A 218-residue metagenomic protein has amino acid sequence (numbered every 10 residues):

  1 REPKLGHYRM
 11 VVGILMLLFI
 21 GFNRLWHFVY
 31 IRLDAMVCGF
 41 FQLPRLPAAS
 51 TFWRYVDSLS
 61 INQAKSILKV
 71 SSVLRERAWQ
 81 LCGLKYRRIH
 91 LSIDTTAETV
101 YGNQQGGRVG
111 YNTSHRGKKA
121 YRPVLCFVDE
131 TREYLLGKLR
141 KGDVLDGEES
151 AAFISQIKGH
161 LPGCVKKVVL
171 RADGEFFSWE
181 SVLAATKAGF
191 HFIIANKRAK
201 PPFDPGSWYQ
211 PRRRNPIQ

Functional and structural regions predicted by a protein language model:
R1-G13, E148: Basic, short loop/linker segments at the boundary and entry of helix-turn-helix/winged-helix-like folds
G13-I14, F28, A48, F52 (+4 more regions): Short, conserved catalytic/metal-binding motifs centered on acidic residues
I20-R24: Short capping segments at the starts of secondary-structure elements
L25-F40: DNA-recognition alpha helix
F41-S58: Major-groove recognition helix of helix-turn-helix-like DNA-binding domains
W53-L125: Active-site-proximal, Lys/Arg-enriched surface segment that forms a nucleic-acid-binding/basic interface patch
F127-T131: Short acidic-glycine loop/turn motifs at beta-strand connectors
L139-Q218: An internal, acidic/charged active-site-proximal segment that coordinates divalent cations and/or engages
